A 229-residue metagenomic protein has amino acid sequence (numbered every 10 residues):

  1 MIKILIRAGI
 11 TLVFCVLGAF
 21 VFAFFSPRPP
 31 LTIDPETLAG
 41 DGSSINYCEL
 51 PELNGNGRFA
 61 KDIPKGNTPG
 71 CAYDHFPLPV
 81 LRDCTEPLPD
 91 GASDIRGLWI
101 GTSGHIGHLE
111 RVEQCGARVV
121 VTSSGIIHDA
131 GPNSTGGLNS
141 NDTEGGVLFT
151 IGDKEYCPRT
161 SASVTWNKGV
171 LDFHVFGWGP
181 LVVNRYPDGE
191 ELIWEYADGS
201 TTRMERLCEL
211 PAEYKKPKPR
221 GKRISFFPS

Functional and structural regions predicted by a protein language model:
I2-G107, L207-S229: Amphipathic/hydrophobic helical signal segments and adjacent flexible N-terminal regions that mediate secretion
F59, H105-R159: N-terminal glycine/threonine-rich, aromatic-flanked beta-hairpin/loop signature
S103-H105, S123-G125, V175-G177, D198 (+1 more regions): A mature extracytoplasmic/lumenal domain signature
I106-E110, I127, T160-A162, G179-N184 (+1 more regions): A structural detector for short beta-strand units
Y156-T165, D198, P217-P228: Short, surface-exposed secondary-structure junctions/capping segments
C157-G189: Acidic, glycine-rich flexible loop segments
E191-G199: Short, exposed beta-strand-loop hairpins at the edges of beta-sheets in extracellular/periplasmic proteins
